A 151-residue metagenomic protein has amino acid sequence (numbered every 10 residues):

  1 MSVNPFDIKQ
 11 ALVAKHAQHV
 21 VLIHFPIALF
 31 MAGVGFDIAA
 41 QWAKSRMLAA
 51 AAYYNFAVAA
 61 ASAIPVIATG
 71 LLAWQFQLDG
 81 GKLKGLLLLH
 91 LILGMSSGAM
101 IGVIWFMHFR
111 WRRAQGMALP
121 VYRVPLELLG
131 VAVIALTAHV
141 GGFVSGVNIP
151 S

Functional and structural regions predicted by a protein language model:
M1-S151: Polytopic transmembrane helical bundles with strong interfacial aromatic enrichment
